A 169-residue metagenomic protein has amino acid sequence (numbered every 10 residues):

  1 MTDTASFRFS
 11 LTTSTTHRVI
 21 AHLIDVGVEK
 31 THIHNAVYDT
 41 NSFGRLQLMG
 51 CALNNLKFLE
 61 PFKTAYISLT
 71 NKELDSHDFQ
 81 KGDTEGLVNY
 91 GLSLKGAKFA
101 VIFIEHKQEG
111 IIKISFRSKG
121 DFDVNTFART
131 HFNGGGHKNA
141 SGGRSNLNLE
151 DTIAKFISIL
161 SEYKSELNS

Functional and structural regions predicted by a protein language model:
M1: Catalytic-core segments of class I nucleotidyltransferases/pyrophosphorylases that form NMP-activated intermediates
T4-H131, G136-N168: Hydrophobic helix-and-loop "lid/oligomerization" segment in the mid-to-C-terminal part of catalytic domains
